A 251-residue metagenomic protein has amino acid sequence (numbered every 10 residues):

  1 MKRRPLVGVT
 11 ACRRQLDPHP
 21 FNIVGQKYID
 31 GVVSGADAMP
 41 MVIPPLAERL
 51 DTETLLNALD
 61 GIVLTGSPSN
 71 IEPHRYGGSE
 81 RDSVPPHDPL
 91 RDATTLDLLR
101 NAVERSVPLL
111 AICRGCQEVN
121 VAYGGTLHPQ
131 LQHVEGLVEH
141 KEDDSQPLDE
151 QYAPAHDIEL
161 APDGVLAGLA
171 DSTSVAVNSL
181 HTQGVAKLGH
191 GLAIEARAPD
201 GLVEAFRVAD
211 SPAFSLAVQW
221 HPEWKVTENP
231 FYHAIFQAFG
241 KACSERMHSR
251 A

Functional and structural regions predicted by a protein language model:
M1-L110, N120-H128, Q132-A170, A176 (+4 more regions): N-terminal beta1-alpha1 cap of cysteine-dependent amidohydrolase-like domains
C113: Conserved G/P- and acidic residue-centered "switch" motifs that form tight phosphate/ATP-binding loops in soluble
C116: The feature captures the ABC ATPase H-loop/switch
L216-Q219: Active-site-proximal beta-strand elements of phosphoester/diester hydrolases
